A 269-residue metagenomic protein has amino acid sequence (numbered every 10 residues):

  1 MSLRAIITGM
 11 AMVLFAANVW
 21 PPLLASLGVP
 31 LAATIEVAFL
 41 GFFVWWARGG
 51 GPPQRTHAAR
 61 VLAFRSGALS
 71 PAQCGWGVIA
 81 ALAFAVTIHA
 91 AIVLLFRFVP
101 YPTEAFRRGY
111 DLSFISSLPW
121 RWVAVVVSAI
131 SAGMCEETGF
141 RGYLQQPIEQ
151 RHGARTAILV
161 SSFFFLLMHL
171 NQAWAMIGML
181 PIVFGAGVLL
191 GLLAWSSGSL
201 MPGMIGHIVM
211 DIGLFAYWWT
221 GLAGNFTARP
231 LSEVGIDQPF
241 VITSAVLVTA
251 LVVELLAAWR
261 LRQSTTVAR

Functional and structural regions predicted by a protein language model:
R4-A11, C74-I79, W122-V126, R155-V160 (+3 more regions): Hydrophobic alpha-helical transmembrane segments
I7-H57, A72-G77, R108, I242-A245: Alpha-helical transmembrane segments in multi-pass membrane proteins
L23-V29, R60-G133, Q150, P230: Juxtamembrane helix-loop-helix connectors linking adjacent transmembrane helices in multi-pass membrane enzymes
A25-L27, H169-I177: Membrane-interface helix caps and helix-loop-helix hairpins in membrane proteins
C135-V160, W195-S199: Membrane-interface helix/loop boundary segments of multi-pass membrane proteins
A154-L170, F184: Small-polar-interrupted transmembrane alpha-helices in polytopic inner-membrane proteins
S162-F163, L180-S196: Hydrophobic alpha-helical segments embedded in the membrane of multi-pass proteins
I208-R269: C-terminal membrane module of polytopic membrane proteins
